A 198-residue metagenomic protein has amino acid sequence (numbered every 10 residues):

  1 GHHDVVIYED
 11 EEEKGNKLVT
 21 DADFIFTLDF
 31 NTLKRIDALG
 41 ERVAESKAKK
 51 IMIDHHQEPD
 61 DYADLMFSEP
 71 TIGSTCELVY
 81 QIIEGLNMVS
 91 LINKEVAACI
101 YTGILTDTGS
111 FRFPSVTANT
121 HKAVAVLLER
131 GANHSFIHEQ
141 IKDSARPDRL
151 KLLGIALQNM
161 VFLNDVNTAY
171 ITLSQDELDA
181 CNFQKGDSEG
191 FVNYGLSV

Functional and structural regions predicted by a protein language model:
G1-E45: N-terminal small/polar loop signature for handling phosphorylated ligands or for N-terminal nucleophile
G1-H3, N16, D21-F24, T106-V198: Hydrophobic helix-and-loop "lid/oligomerization" segment in the mid-to-C-terminal part of catalytic domains
V6, F26, K49-I53, L65-S68 (+1 more regions): Hydrophobic/aromatic beta-strand patches that form the interior of the parallel beta-sheet core in alpha/beta enzyme
E9-E11, F24, L28-N31, I53-H56 (+4 more regions): Fold-independent oxyanion-binding glycine-rich loops and adjacent beta-strand/coil segments at enzyme active sites
E13-N16, A22, A38-R42, M66-E69 (+3 more regions): A generic local secondary-structure boundary/capping motif
K17-T20, R42-E45, P59-D60, I92-K94 (+3 more regions): Solvent-exposed alpha-helices and their adjacent loops that cap or buttress functional pockets in soluble metabolic
R42-K47, L86-L91, D179-Q184: Short, glycine- and charge-enriched coil/turn segments that flank and shape catalytic ligand pockets
I53-A123: Short alpha-helices
